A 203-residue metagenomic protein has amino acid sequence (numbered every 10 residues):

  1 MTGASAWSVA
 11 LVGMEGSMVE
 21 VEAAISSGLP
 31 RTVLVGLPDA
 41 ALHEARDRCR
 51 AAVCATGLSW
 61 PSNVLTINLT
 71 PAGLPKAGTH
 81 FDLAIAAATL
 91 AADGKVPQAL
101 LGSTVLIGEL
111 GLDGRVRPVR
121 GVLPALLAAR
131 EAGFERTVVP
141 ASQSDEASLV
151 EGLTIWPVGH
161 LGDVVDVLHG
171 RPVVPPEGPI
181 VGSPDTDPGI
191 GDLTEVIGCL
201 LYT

Functional and structural regions predicted by a protein language model:
M1-L201: Peripheral, non-AAA+ core regions of ATP-driven protein-machinery
